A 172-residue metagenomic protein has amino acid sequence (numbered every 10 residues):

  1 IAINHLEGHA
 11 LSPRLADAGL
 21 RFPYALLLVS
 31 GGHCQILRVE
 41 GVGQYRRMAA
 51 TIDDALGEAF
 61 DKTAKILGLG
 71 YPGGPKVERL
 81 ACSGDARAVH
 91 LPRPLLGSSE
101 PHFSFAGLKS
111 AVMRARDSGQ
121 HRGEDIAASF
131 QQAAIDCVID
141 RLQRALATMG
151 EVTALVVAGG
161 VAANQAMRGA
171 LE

Functional and structural regions predicted by a protein language model:
I1, P13, Q143-L146: N-terminal small/polar loop signature for handling phosphorylated ligands or for N-terminal nucleophile
I1-H5, R47, G73, V157: General beta-strand structural signal in soluble alpha/beta enzymes
I3-A25: Conserved phosphate-binding catalytic cores of ATP/NTP-utilizing and phosphoryl-transfer enzymes
I3-N4, A25-S30, L37-R38, A158: Short beta-strand segments
H9, Q35, A162-N164: Short, active-site-adjacent cap segments at secondary-structure transitions
L15-R21, E40-R46, L69, G169-E172: A glycine- and small-aliphatic-rich helix-loop capping segment at beta-alpha/alpha-beta transitions that lines
L28-V29, Q35-H121: A short helix-loop
E78-V156, V161-E172: A contiguous, well-structured pocket-lining segment that forms one wall/lid of small-molecule binding clefts in soluble
